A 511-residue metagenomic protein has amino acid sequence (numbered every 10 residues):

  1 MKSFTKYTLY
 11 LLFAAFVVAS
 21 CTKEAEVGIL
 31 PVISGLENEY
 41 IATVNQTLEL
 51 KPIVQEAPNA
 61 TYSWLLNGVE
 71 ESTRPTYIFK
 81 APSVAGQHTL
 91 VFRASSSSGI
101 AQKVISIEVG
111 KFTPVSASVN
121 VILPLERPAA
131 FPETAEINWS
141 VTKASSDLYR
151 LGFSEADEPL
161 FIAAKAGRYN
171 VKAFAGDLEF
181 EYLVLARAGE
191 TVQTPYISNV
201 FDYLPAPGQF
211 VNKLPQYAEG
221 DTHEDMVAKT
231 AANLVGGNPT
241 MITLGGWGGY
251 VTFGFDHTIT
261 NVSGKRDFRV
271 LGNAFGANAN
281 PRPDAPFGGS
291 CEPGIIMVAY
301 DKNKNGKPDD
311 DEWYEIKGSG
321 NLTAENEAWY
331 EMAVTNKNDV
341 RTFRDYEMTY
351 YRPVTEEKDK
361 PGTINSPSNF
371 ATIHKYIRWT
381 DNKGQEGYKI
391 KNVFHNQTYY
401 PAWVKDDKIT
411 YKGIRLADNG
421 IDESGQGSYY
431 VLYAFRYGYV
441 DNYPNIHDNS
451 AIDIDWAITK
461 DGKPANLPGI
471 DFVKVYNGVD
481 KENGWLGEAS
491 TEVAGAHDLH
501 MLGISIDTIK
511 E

Functional and structural regions predicted by a protein language model:
M1-T47, K51-I53, S97-S116, E181: Bacterial Sec-dependent N-terminal signal peptides
N45-Q55, L123-N138: A short beta-strand segment in extracellular, disulfide-stabilized domains
E56-S63, A135-W139, K143: Solvent-exposed loop segments of extracellular immunoglobulin-like
S63-A81, K143-F161: Surface-exposed, flexible coil segments in extracellular/virion-facing regions
G86-L90, K165-V171, D471: Exposed beta-strand face motif in extracellular beta-rich ectodomains
A94, A173-A175: Conserved structural position at the C-terminal beta-strand of extracellular beta-sandwich adhesion modules
L185-G294, E312, K317-E511: A domain-level signal for the mature, folded cores of soluble proteins
D301, N305: Acidic carboxylate motifs that coordinate Ca2+ or other divalent cations, activating on Asp/Glu
